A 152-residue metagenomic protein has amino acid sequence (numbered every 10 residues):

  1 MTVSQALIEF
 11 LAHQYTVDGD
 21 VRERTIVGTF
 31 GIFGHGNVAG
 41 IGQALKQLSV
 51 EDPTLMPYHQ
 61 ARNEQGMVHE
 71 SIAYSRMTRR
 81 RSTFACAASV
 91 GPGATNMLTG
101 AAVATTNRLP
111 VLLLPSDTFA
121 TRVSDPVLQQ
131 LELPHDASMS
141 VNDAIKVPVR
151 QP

Functional and structural regions predicted by a protein language model:
M1-P152: N-terminal alpha/beta PP-like core and its mobile active-site loop of ThDP/TPP-dependent enzymes
